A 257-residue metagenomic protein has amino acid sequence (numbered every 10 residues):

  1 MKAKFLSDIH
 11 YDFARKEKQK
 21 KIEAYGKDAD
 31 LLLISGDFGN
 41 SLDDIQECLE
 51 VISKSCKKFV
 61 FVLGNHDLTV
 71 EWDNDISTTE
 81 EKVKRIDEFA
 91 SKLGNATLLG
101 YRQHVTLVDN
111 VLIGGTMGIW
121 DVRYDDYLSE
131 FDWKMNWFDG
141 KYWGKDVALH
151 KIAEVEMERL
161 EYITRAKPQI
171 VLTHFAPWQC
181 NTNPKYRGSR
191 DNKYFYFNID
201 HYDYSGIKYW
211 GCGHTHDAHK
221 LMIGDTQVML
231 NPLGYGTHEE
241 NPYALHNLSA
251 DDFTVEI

Functional and structural regions predicted by a protein language model:
M1-F61, D67-D75: N-terminal active-site segment of His-dependent metallophosphoesterases
M1-K4, H104-G115, P168, M222-Q227: Beta-strand-turn-beta hairpins that frame and shape the catalytic cleft of phosphate-ester-processing enzymes
F5-S7, L32-D37, V60-N65, T97-Y101 (+3 more regions): Active-site neighborhood of phospho(di)ester-bond hydrolases with catalytic His/Asp-centered motifs
H10-E17, G39-D44, H66-D73, R102-L107 (+4 more regions): Active-site environment of divalent metal-dependent phosphoester hydrolases
K58-L128: A basic- and aromatic-enriched beta-loop-alpha substructure that forms the phosphate/nucleotide- and DNA/RNA-contacting
V70-E81, P184-R190, E240-Y243: Short, flexible/disordered intra-domain loops and linkers
T106, N183, N192, Y196-I207 (+1 more regions): Binuclear metal-dependent phosphoesterase catalytic core
L112-S189: Active-site-proximal loop/helix segment associated with metal-binding centers of metalloenzymes
